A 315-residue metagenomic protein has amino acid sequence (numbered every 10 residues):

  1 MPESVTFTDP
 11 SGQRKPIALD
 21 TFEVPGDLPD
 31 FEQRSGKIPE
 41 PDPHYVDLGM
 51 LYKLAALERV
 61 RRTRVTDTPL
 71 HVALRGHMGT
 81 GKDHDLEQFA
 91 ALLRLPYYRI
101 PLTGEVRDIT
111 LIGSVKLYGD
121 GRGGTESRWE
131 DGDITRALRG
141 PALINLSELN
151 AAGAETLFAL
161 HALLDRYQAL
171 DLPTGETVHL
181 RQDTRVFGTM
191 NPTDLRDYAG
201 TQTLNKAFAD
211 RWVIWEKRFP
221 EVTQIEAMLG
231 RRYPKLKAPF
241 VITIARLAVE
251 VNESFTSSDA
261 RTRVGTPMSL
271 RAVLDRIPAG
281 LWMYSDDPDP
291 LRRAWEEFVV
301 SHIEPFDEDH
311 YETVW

Functional and structural regions predicted by a protein language model:
M1-W315: C-terminal regulatory/interaction module of P-loop NTP-utilizing enzymes
